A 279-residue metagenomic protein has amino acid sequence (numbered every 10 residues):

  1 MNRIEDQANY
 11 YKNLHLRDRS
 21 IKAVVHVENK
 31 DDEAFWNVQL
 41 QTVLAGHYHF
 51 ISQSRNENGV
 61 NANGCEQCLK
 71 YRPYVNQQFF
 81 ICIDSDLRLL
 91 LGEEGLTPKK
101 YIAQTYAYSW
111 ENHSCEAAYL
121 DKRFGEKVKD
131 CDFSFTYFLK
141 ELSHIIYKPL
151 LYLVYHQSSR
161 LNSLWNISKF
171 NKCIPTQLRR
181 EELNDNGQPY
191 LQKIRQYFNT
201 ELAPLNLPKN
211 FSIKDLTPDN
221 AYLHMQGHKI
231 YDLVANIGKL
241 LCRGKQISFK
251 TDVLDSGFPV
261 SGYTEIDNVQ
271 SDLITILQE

Functional and structural regions predicted by a protein language model:
M1-E279: Acidic, divalent-metal-binding catalytic cores of TOPRIM and closely related two-metal-ion phosphodiester/pyrophosphate
